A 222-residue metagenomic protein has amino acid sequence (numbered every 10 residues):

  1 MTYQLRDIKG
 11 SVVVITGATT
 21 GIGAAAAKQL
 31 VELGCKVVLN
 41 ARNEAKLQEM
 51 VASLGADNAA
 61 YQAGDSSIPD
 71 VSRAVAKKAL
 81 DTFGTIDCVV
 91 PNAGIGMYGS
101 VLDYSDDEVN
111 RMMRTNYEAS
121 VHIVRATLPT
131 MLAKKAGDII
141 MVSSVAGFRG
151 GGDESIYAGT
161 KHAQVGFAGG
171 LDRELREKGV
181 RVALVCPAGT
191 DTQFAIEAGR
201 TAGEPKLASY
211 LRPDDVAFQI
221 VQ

Functional and structural regions predicted by a protein language model:
V12, T19-T20: Conserved glycine-rich cofactor-binding loop
L33-M50: Conserved glycine-rich Rossmann-like NAD(P)H-binding loop of the short-chain dehydrogenase/reductase
E44, A63-A74, D106: The beta1-alpha1 cofactor-binding region of Rossmann-like NAD(H)/NADP(H)-dependent oxidoreductases
S100-V101, S105-M113: Substrate-binding pocket helix/loop in short-chain dehydrogenase/reductase
V124, T160: Active-site helix of classical SDR
S144: Residue(s) in the substrate-gating loop at a strand-loop-helix junction that position the organic substrate next
V180, L184-V185, E204-Q222: C-terminal helical subdomain
